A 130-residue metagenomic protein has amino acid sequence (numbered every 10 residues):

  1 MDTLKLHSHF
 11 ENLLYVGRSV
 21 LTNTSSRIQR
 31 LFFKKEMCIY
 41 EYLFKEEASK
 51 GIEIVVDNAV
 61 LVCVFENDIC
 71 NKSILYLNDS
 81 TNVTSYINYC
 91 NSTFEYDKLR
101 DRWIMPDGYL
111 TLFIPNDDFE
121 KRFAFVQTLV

Functional and structural regions predicted by a protein language model:
M1-D101, L129-V130: Short helix/turn-capping signatures at newly exposed starts of structured segments
V60-E66, R102-P106, L110-D117: Broad, structure-driven detector of short, well-ordered beta-strand segments within folded domains
L110-V130: Glycine-rich, aromatic-bearing surface loops/beta-hairpins
